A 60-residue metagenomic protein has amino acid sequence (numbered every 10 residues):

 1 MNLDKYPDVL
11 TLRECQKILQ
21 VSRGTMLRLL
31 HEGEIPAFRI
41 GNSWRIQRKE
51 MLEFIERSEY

Functional and structural regions predicted by a protein language model:
M1, M51-Y60: A short, Lys/Arg-enriched interface patch at domain edges and termini
M1-G24, R28: Polyanion-binding surface elements
E14-Q16, E34, E50: Acidic-residue sensor for enzyme active/binding pockets
L19-R45: Major-groove DNA-recognition helix of helix-turn-helix-type DNA-binding domains
T25, E50-M51: Short, well-ordered alpha-helical scaffold segment located in the soluble/lumenal catalytic or ligand-binding core
